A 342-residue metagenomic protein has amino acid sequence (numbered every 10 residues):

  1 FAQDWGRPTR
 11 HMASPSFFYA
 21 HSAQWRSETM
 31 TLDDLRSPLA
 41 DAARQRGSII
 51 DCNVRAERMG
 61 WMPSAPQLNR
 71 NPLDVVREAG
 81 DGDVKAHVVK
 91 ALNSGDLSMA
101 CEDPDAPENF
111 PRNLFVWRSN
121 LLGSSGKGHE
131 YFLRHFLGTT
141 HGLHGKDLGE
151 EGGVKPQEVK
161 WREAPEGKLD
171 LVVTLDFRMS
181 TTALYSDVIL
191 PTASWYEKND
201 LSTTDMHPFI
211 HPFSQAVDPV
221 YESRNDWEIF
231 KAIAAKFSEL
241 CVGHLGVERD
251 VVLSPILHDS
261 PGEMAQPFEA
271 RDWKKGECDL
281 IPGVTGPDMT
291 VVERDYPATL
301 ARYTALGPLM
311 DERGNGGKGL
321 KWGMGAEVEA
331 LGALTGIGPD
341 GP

Functional and structural regions predicted by a protein language model:
F1-T174, M179-P342: Domain-level signature for respiratory redox metalloenzymes
